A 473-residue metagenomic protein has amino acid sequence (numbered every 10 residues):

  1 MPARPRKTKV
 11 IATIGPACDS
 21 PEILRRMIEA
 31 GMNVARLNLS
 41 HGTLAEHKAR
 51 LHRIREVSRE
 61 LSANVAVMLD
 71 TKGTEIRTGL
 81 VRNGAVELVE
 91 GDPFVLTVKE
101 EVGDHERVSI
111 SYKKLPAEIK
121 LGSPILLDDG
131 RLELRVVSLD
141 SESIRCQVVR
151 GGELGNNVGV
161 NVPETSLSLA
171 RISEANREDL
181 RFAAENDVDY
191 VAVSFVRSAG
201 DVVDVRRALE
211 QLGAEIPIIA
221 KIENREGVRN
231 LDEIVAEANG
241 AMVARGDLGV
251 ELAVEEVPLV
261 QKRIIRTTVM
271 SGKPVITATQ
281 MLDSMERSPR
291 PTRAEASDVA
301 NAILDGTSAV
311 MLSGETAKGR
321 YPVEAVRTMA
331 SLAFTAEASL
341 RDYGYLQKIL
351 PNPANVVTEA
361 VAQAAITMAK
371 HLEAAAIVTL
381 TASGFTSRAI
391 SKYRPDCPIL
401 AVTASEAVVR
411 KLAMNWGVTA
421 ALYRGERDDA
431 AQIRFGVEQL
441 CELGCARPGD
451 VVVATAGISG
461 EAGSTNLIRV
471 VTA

Functional and structural regions predicted by a protein language model:
M1-A473: Non-catalytic helical/linker scaffolds that mediate oligomerization, partner binding, and domain coupling around large
